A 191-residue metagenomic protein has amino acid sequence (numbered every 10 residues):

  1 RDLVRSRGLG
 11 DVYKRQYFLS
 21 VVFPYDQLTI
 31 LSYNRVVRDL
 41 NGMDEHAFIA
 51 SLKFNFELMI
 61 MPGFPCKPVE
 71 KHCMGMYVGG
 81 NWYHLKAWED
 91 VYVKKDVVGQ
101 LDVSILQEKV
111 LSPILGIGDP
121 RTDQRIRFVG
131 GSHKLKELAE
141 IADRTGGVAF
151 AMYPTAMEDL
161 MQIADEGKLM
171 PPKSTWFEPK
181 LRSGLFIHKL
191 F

Functional and structural regions predicted by a protein language model:
D2-Y13: Single conserved hydrophobic/aromatic residue that forms the stacking wall/gate of nucleotide- or nucleobase-binding
S6, T29-S32, L85-K86, L160-M161: Short helix/loop capping segments that flank catalytic or ligand/cofactor-binding pockets
D11-G63: A conserved active-site cap/scaffold subdomain adjacent to cofactor or substrate pockets
K14-Y17, P68-E70, G79, P179: A short, structural micro-pattern
S20, C73-Y77, L185: Short beta-strand scaffold segments in enzyme catalytic cores
Y25-L28, N81-Y83, D90-Y92, P154-M157 (+1 more regions): Short, glycine-/Ser/Thr-/acidic-enriched flexible segments
H46-G116, R127-D143: C-terminal catalytic or substrate-handling cores of phosphate/nucleotide- and metal-cofactor-dependent proteins acting
L106-F191: Charged substrate- and nucleic-acid-binding regions of tRNA-handling and nucleotidyl-transfer enzymes, centered on
